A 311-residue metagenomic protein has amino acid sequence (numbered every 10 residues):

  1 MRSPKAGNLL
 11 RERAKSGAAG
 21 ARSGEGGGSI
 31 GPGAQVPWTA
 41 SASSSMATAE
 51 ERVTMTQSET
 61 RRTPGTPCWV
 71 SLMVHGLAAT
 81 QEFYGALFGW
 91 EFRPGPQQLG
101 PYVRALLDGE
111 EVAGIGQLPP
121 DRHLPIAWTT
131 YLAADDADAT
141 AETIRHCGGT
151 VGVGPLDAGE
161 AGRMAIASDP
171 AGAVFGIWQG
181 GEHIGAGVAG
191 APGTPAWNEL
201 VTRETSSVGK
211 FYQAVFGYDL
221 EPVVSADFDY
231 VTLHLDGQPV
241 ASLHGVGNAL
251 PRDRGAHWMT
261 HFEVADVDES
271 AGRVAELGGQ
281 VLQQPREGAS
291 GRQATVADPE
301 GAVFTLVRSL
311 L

Functional and structural regions predicted by a protein language model:
R2-S3, R11-S16, R22-S23, S29 (+1 more regions): Low-acidity, Ser/Thr- and Arg-rich intrinsically disordered low-complexity segments
A47-E50, T54-R62, R145-A196, E221-Q238 (+2 more regions): Vicinal oxygen chelate
A49-Q57, R62-P64, C68-E110, H146 (+5 more regions): Core segments of cupin and vicinal oxygen chelate
T66-H75, V103-A105, P120-T143, R163-S168 (+3 more regions): Vicinal oxygen chelate
P96, L107-E110, I115-L124: Conserved donor-binding loop and adjoining core beta-sheet/short helix segment in diverse acyl/aminoacyl transferases
